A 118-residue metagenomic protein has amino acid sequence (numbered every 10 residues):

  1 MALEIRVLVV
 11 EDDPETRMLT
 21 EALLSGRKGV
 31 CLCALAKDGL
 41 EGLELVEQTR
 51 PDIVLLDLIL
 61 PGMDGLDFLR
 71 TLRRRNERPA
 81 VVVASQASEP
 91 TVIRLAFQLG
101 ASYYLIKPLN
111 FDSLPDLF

Functional and structural regions predicted by a protein language model:
E11: Conserved acidic carboxylate
P14-A34: Two-component/phosphorelay signaling modules centered on CheY-like receiver
D38-E41, D64-D67: Acidic catalytic/metal-coordinating carboxylates
T49-L55, L60: Active-site beta3 strand of CheY-like receiver
P61, E89: The feature encodes the CheY-like receiver
T91, L109-F118: C-terminal output helix
